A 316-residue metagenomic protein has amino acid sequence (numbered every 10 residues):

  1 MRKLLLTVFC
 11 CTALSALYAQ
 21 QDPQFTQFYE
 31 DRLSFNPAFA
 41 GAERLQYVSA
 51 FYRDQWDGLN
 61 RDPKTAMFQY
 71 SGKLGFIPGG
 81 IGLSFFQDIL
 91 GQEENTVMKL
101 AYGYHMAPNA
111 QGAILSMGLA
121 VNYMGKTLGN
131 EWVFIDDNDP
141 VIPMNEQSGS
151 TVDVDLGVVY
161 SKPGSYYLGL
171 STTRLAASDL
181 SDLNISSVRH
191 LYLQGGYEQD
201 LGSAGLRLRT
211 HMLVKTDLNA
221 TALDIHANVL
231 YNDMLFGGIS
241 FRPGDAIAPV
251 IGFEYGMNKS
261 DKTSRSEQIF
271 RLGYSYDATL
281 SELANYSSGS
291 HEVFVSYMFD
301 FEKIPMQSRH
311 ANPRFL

Functional and structural regions predicted by a protein language model:
M1, A19-Q20: Absolute protein N-terminus
M1-L4, P108-A110: Positively charged n-region of N-terminal signal peptides that target proteins for export
L4-A13: Sec-dependent N-terminal signal peptides
Q20-L316: Subset of outer-membrane beta-barrel
